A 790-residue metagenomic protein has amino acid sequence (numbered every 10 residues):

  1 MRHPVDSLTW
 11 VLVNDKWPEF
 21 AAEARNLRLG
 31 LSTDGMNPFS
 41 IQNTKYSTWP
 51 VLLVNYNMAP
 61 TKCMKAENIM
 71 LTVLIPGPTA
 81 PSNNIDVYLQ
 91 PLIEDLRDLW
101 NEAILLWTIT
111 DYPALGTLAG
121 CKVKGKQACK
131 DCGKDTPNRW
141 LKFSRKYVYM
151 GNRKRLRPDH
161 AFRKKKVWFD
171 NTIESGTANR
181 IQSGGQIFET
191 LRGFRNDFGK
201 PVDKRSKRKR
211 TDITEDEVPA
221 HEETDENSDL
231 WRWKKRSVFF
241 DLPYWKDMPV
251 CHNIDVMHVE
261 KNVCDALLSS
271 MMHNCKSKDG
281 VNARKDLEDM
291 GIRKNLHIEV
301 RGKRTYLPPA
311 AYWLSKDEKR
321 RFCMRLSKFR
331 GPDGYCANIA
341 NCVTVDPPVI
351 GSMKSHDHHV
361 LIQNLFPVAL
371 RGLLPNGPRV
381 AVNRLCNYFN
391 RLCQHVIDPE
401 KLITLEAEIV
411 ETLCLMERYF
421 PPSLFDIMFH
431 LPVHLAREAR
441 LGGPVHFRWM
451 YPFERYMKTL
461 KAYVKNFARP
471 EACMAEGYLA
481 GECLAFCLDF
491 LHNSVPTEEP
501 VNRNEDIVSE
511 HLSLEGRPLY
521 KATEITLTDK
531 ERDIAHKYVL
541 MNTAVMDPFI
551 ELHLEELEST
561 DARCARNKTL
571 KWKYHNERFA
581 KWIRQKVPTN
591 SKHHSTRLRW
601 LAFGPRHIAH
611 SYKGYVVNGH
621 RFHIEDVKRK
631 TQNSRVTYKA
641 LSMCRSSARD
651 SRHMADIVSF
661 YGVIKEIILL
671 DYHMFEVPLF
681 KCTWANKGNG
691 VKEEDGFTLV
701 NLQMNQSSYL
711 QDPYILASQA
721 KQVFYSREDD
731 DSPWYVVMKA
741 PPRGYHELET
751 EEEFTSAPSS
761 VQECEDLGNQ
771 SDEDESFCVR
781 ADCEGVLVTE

Functional and structural regions predicted by a protein language model:
M1-E790: A structural signal for the principal folded core domain
